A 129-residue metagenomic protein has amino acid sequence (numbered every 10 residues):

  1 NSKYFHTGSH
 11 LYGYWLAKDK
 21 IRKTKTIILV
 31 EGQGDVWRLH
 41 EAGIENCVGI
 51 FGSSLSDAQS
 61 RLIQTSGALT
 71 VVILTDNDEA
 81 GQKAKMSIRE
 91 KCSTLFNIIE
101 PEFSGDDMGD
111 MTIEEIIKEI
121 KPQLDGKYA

Functional and structural regions predicted by a protein language model:
N1-S66, A84: Phosphate-handling DNA/RNA-contact segment within nucleic-acid enzymes
D19-K23, D107-A129: Short, small/acidic-rich helices and loops at N termini and domain boundaries of DNA replication/processing enzymes
L29, S66-A80: Acidic beta-strand-to-loop metal/phosphate-binding motif
N46, T70, N97: Residues at the starts of beta-strands that form the adenosine-phosphate
F51-S56, D76-E79, F103-S104: Short, acidic/turn-prone active-site loops that include or flank metal/cofactor- and phosphate-binding residues
S66, S93-T94: Arginine/glycine-rich "motif VI" loop of SF2 helicases in the C-terminal RecA-like domain
K83-S93: Short, aromatic/basic amphipathic alpha-helical patches
N97-D107: A generic structural motif
